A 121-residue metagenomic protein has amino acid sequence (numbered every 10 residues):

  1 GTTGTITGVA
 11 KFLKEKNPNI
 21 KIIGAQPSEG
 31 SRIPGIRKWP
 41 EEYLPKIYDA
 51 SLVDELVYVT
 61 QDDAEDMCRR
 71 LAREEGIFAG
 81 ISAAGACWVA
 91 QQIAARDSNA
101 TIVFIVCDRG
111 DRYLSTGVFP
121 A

Functional and structural regions predicted by a protein language model:
G1-G4, Q26-S31, C107-D111: Acidic, glycine-rich active-site loops and adjacent beta-strand->loop/helix elements that engage anionic groups
G1-V9, S82-A90, Y113: Short glycine/serine/threonine-rich phosphate/pyrophosphate-binding segments that cradle anionic phosphate groups
A10-K16, W88-S98: Alpha-helix C-terminal capping segments
K14-I81, R96, G117-A121: Active-site/ligand-binding loops adjacent to catalytic centers
Y43, I77, V89-Q92, D111: Short, surface-exposed, charged/polar-biased interaction segments
Q91-A121: Phosphate-binding loop/pocket of nucleotide- and phosphate-handling active sites
